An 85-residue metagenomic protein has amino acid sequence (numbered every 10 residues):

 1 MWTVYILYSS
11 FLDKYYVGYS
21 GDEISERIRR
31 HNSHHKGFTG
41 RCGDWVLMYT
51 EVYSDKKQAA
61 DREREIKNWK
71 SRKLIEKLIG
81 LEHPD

Functional and structural regions predicted by a protein language model:
M1-K36, G40-V46, T50, K57-K67 (+2 more regions): GIY-YIG nuclease catalytic motif and its immediate N-terminal context
